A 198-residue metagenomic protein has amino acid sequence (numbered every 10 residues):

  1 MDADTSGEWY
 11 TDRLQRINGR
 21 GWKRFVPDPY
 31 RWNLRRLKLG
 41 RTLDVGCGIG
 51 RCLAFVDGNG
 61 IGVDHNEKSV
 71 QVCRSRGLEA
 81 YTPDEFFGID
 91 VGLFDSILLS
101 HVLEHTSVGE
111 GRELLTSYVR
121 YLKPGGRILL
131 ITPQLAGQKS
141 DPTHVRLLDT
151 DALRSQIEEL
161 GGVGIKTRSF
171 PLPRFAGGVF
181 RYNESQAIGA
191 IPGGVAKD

Functional and structural regions predicted by a protein language model:
M1-G92, S96-L98, R112-L115, N183-Q186 (+1 more regions): Conserved N-terminal segment of class I S-adenosyl-L-methionine
H101-H105: Short catalytic micro-motifs in class I SAM-dependent methyltransferases
R112-P124: A short glycine-rich, Lys/Arg-flanked "PGG" loop and its adjoining helix->strand segment in the class I
G125-P133: Conserved beta-strand signature within the Rossmann-like core of class I S-adenosyl-L-methionine
P133-Q138, P171-L172: Short "lid" loop at the C-terminus of a central beta-strand within the Rossmann-like core of SAM-dependent
G137-A152: Acceptor-substrate binding/catalytic loop of class I
V145, F180-I188: Short hydrophobic/aromatic beta-strand or adjacent loop that forms the aromatic wall/cage of a ligand/substrate-binding
G162-P173: Conserved S-adenosyl-L-methionine
